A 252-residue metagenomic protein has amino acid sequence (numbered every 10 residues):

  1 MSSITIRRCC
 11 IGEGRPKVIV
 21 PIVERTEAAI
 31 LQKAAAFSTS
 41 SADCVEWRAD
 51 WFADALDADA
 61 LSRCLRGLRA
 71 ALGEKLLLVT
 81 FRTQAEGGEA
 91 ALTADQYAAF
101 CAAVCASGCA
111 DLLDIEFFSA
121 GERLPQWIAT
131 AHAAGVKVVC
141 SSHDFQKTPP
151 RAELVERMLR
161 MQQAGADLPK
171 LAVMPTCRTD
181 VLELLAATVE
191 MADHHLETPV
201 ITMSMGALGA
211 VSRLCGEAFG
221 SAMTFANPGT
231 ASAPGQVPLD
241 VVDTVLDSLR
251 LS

Functional and structural regions predicted by a protein language model:
M1-T5, P238-V241: Short N-terminal or domain-adjacent regulatory/targeting segments
S2-S3, G14-A133, H143-K147: Active-site beta->alpha loop and helix N-cap motifs at the rims of alpha/beta catalytic domains
R7-E13: Short boundary motifs at domain starts and secondary-structure transition points
A102, L112, F117-S252: Catalytic alpha/beta core domains of metabolic enzymes, predominantly
